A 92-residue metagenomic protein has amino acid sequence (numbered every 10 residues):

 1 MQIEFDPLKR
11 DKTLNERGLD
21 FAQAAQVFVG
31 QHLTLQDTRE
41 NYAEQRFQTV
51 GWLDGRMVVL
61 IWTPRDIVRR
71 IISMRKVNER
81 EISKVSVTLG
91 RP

Functional and structural regions predicted by a protein language model:
M1-P92: Ribonuclease/tRNase effector modules and their secretory precursors
